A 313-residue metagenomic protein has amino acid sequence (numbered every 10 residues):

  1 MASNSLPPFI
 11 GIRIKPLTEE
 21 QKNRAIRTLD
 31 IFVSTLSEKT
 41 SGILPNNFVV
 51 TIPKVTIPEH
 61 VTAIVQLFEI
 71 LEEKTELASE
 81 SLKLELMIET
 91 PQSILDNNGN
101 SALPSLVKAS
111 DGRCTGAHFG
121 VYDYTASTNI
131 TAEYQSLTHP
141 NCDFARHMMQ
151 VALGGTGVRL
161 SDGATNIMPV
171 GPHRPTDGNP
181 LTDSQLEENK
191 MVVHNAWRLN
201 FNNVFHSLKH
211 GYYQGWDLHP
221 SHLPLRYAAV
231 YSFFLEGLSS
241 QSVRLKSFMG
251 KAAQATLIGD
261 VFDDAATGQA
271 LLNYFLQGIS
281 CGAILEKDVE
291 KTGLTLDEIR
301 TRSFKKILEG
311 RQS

Functional and structural regions predicted by a protein language model:
M1-S313: Expand to "…catalyze enediolate/carbanion chemistry for C-C bond making/breaking, isomerization, decarboxylation
